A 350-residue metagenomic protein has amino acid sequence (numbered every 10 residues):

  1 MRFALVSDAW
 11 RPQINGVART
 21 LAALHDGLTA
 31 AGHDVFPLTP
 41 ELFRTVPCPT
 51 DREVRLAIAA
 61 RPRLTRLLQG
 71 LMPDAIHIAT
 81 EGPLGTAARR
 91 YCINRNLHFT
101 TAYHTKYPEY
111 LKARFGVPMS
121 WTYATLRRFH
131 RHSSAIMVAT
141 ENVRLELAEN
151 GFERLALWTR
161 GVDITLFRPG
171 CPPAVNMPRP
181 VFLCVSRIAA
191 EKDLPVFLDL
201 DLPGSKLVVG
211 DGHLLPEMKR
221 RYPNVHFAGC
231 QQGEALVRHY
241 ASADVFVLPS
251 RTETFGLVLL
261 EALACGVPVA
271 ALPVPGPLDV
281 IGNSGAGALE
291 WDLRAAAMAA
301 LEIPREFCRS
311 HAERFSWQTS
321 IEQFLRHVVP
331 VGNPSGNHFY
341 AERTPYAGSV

Functional and structural regions predicted by a protein language model:
L68, H130, R238-A243, F324: Short alpha-helical donor nucleotide-sugar binding micro-motif in glycosyltransferases
A124-G170: Donor nucleotide-sugar binding/catalytic pocket of nucleotide-sugar-dependent glycosyltransferases
A174-V209: Conserved donor-binding/catalytic core segment of Leloir-type glycosyltransferases
L215-A235: Nucleotide-activated donor-binding/catalytic signature segment of Leloir-type glycosyltransferases, i.e., the conserved
R251: Aromatic "clamp/platform" in nucleotide-sugar-dependent glycosyltransferases that forms part of the donor/acceptor
P268-A271: Short hydrophobic beta-strand element within catalytic cores of glycosyltransferases and related nucleotide-activated
V274, L278-R305, Q318: Change "using UDP/GDP/dTDP sugars" to "using nucleotide sugars
L301-Y340: A charged, aromatic-enriched C-terminal amphipathic alpha-helix characteristic of glycosyltransferases across folds
